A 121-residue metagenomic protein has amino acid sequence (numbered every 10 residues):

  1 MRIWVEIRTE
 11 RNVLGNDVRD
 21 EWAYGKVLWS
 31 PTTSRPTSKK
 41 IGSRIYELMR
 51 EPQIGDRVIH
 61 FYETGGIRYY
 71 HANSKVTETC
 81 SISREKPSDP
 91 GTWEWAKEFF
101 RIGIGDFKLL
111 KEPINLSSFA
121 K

Functional and structural regions predicted by a protein language model:
M1-I54: Compositionally biased, charged N-terminal/linker segments
I67-K121: Aromatic- and Lys/Arg-enriched surface recognition patch
